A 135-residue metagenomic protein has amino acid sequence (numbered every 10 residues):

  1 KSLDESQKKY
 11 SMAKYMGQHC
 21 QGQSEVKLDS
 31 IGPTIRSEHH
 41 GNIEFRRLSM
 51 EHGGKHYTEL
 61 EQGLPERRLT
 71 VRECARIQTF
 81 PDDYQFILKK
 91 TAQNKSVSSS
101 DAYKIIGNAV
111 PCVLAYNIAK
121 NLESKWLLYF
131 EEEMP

Functional and structural regions predicted by a protein language model:
K1-P135: C-terminal target-recognition/interaction regions appended to catalytic cores
